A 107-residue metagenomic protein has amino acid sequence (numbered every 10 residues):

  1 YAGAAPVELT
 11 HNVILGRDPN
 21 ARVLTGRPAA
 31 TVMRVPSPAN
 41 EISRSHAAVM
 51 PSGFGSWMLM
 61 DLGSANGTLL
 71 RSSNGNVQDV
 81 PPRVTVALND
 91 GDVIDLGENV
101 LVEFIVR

Functional and structural regions predicted by a protein language model:
Y1, N66-L70: Short polybasic amphipathic segments
Y1-N40, N89, V100-R107: Intrinsically disordered, low-complexity acidic Ser/Thr-rich regulatory segments
L15, F54-S56, G63, R71-R107: C-terminal boundary/linker segments immediately following FHA domains
A21, D61-L62, T68: Membrane-targeting and insertion segments and their boundary/processing signals
A47-V49: Buried hydrophobic-core signal for structured, non-transmembrane domains
